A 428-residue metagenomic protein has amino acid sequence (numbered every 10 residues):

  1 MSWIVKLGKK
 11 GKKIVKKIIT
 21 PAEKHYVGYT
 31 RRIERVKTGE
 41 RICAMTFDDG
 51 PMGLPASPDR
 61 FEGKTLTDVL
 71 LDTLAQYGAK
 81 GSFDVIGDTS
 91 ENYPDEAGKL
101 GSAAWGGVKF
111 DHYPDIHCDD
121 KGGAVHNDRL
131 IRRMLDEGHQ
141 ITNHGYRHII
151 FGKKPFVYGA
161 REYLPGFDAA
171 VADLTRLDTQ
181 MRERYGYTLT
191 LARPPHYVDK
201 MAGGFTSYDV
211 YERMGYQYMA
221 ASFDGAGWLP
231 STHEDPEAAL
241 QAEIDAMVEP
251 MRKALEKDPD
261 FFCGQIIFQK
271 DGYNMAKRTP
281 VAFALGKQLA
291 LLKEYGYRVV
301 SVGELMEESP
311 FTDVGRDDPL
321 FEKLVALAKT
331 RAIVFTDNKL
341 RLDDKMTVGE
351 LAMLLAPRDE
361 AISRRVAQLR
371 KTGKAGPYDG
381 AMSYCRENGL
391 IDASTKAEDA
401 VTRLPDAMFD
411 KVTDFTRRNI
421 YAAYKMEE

Functional and structural regions predicted by a protein language model:
W3, G8-G159, P165-L189, P194 (+2 more regions): Active-site beta->alpha N-cap acidic-glycine motif
D48-G50, I86, P195-Y197, K270-N274 (+1 more regions): Short strand-loop junctions, especially beta-strand C-caps/beta-turns that link beta-sheets to coils or alpha-helices
D59-T67, D120-N127, Y163-L174, K200-G204 (+8 more regions): Solvent-exposed, acidic/flexible segments
T67-L71, S82-F83, N127-I131, V171-L174 (+9 more regions): Extracytoplasmic/secreted envelope proteins and their assembly/folding machinery, especially bacterial periplasmic
A75-A79, L135-D136, T175, T179-G186 (+6 more regions): Sec-exported extracytoplasmic/periplasmic mature domains
S90-E91, I150-F151, V198, G227-W228 (+3 more regions): Short secondary-structure capping/turn micro-motifs that flank functional sites
D119, G123-N127, R133, Y146-K293 (+2 more regions): Catalytic domains of cell-wall/extracellular-matrix polysaccharide-remodeling enzymes, centered on de-N-acetylation
S309-E428: N-terminal propeptides
